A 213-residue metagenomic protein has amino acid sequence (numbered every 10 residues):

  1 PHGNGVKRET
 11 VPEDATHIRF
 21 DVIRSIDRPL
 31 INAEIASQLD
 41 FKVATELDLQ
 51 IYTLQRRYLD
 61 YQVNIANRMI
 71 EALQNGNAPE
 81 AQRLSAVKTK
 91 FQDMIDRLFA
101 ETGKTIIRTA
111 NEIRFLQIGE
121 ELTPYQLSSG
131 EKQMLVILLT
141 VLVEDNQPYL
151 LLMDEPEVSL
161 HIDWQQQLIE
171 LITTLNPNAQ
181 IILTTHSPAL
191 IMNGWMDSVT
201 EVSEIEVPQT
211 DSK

Functional and structural regions predicted by a protein language model:
P1-T123: Phosphate-coordinating catalytic segments in nucleotide- and nucleic-acid-processing enzymes
D93, I107-K213: Switch/communication elements of ASCE P-loop NTPase nucleotide-binding domains
